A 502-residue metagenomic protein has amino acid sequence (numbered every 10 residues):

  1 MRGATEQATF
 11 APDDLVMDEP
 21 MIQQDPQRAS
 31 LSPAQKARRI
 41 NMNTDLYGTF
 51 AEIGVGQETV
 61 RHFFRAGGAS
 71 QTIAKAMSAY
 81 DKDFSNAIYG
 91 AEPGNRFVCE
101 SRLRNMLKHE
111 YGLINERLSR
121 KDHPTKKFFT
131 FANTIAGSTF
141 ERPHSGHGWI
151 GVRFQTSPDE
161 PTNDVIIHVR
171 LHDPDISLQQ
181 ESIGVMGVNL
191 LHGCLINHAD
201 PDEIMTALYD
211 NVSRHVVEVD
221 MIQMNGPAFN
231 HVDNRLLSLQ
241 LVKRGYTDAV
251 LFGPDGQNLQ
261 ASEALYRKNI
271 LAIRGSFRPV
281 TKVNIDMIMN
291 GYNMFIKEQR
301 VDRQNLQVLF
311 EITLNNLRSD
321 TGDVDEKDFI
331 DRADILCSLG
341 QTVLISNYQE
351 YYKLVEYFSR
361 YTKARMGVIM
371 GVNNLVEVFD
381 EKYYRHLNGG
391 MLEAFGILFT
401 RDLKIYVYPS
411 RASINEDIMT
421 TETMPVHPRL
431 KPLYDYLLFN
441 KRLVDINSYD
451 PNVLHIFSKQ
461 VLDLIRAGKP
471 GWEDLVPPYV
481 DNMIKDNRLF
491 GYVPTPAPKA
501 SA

Functional and structural regions predicted by a protein language model:
R2-G3, F10, D14-A502: Nucleotidyltransferase catalytic core that binds NTPs
